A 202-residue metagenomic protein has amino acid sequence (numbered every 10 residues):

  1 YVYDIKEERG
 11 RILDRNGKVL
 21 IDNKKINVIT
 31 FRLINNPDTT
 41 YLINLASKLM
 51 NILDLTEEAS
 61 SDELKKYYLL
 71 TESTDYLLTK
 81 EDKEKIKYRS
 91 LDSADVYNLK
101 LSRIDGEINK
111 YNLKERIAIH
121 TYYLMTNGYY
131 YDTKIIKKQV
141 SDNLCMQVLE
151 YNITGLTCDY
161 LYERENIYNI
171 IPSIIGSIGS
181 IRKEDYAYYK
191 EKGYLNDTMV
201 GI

Functional and structural regions predicted by a protein language model:
Y1-I202: Membrane-proximal periplasmic segments of bacterial cell-envelope enzymes, especially penicillin-binding proteins
